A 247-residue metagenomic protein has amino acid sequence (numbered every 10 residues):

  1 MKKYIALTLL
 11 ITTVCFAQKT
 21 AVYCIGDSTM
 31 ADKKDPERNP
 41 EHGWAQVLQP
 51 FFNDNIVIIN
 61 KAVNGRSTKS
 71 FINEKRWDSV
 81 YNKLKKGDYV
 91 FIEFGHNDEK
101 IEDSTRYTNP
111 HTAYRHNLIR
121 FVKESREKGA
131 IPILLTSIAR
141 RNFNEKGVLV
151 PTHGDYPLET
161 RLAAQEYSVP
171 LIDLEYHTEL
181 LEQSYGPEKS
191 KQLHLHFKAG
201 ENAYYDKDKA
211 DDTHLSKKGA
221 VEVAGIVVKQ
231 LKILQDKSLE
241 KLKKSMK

Functional and structural regions predicted by a protein language model:
M1-K19: Bacterial Sec-dependent N-terminal signal peptides
T8, D32, N55, T68-S70 (+3 more regions): A broad, structure-centric signal for solvent-exposed, well-ordered loop/edge residues that line or flank functional
A17-A62, D78-D88: Serine-esterase "nucleophile elbow" of acetyl-processing enzymes
Q18, N39-H42, N64-R66, Y167-I172 (+1 more regions): Short, exposed beta-strand "edge-strand" segments with a Pro/Gly-rich flavor and a Y/T-containing core
T29, Q46, G65-T68, V90 (+2 more regions): Short, flexible micro-motifs
A31, N53, I72, H214-S216: Generic, ordered loop/turn and secondary-structure boundary motif
A31-E41, A62-F71, K100-P110: Acidic/histidine-rich helix-loop elements that form or flank divalent-metal/phosphate-binding sites at the catalytic
K75-V221, G225-M246: Alpha-helical cap/lid subdomain in secreted, periplasmic, or secretory-pathway luminal O-acyl-processing enzymes
